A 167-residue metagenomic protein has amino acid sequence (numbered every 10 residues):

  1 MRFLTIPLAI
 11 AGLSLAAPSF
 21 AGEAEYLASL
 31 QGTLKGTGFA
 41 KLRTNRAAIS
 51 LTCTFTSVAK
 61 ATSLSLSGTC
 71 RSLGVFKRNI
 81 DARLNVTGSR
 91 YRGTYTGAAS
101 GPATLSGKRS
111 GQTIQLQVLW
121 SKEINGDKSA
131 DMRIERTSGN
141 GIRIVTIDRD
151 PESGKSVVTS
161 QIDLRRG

Functional and structural regions predicted by a protein language model:
T5-S14: Bacterial N-terminal signal peptides
L8, F20-A21: N-terminal secretory targeting signals
A16-P18: N-terminal signal peptide c-region/cleavage motif recognized by signal peptidases
G22-T137, P151-G167: Central antiparallel beta-sheet cores of small beta-barrel/beta-sandwich binding domains
I134-R136, I142-I147: Internal, hydrophobic beta-strand segments that form the core of beta-sheet-rich folds
